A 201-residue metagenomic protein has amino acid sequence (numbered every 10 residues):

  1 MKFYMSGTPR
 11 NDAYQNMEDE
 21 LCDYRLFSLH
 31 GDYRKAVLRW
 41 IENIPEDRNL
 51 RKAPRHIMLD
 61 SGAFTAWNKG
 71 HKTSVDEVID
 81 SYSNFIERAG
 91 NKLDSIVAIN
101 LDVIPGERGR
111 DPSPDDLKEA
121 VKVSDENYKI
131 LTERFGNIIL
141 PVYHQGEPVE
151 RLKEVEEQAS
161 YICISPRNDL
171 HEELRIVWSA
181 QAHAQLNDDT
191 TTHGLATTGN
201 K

Functional and structural regions predicted by a protein language model:
M1-K129: Non-catalytic, usually N-terminal nucleic-acid engagement modules in DNA/RNA processing proteins
L93-S95, G136, A159: A structural motif
V121-G146: Conserved anion-binding
I138-K201: Glycine-rich phosphate/ribose-binding loops and adjacent secondary-structure elements that form binding surfaces
